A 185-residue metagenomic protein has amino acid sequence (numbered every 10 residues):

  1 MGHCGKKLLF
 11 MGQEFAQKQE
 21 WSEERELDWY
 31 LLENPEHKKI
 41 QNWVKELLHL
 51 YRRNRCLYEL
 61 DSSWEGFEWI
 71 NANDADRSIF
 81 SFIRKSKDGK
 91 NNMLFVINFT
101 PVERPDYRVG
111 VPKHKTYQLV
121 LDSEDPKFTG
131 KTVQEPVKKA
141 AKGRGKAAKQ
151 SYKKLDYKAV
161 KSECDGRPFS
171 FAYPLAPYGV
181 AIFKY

Functional and structural regions predicted by a protein language model:
M1-L9, Q13-Y185: Carbohydrate-interacting/catalytic domains
